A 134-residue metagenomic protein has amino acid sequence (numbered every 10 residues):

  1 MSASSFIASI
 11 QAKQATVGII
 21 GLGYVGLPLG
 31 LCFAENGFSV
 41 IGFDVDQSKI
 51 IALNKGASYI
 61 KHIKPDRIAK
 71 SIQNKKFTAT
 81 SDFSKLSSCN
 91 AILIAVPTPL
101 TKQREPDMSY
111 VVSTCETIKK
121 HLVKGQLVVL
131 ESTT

Functional and structural regions predicted by a protein language model:
M1-T134: Structural/interface elements that position substrates and couple domains in central-metabolism enzymes
